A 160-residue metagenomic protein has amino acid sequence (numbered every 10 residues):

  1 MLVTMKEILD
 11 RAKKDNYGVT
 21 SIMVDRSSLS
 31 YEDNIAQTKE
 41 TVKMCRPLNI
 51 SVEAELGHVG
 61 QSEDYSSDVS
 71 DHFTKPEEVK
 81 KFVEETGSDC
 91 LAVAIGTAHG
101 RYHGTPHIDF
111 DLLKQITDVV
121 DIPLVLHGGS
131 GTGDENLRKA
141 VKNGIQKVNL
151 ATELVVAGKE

Functional and structural regions predicted by a protein language model:
L2-I122, D134-I145, L150: Alpha/beta enzyme core
L126-G128: Thr-Gly-centered strand-to-loop micro-motif
A157: Conserved His + Asp/Glu catalytic blocks
